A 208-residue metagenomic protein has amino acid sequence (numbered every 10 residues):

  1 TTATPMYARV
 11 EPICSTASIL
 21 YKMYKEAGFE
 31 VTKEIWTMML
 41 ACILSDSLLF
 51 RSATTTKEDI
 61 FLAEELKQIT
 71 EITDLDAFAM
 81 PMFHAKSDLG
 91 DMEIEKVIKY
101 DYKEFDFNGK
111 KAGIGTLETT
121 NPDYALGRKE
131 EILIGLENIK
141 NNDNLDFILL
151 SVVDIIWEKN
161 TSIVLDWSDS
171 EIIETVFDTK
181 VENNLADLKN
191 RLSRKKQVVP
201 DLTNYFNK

Functional and structural regions predicted by a protein language model:
T1-K208: Replace "Mg2+/Mn2+-dependent" with "divalent metal-dependent
